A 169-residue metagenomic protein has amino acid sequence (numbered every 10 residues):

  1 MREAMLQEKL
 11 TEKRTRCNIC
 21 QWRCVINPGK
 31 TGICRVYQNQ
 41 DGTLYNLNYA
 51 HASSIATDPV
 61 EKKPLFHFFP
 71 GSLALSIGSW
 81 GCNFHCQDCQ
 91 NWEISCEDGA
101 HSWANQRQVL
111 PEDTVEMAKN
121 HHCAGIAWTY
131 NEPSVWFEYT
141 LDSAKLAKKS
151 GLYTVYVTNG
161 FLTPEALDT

Functional and structural regions predicted by a protein language model:
M1-I19: Iron-sulfur (Fe-S) cluster-binding modules
L6, Q21-R23, K62-L65: Short secondary-structure capping/turn segments at boundaries of alpha-helices and beta-strands
Q7, C34, Y45: Short clusters of hydrophobic/aromatic residues that line enzyme substrate/ligand-binding pockets
K9-K13, P28, P70: Short, ordered beta-strand-loop transition motifs
T15-V36, W80-E93: Local cysteine-cluster metal-coordination motifs and their immediate loop/turn environment, predominantly Fe-S cluster
N39-T169: Conserved Radical SAM active-site core
